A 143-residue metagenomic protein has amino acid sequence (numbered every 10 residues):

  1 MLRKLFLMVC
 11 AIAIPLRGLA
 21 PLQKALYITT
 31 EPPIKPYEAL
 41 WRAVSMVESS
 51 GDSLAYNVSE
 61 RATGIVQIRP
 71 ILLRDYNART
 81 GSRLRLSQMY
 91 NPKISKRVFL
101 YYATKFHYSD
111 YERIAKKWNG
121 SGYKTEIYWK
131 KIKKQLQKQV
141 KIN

Functional and structural regions predicted by a protein language model:
M1-P36, N143: N-terminal secretory targeting signals
Y27, V47, V66-L72, Q139-N143: Cell-wall glycan
T30-P33, V58-R61, Q88, P92: Alpha-helix initiation/capping motif
I34-E38, S59, S109: Extracellular/periplasmic catalytic domains that process cell-envelope and extracellular macromolecules
K35-D52, I68, F99, R113-S121: Short, functionally critical alpha-helical segments immediately adjacent to catalytic or ligand/cofactor-binding
R42-V58, G81-Y90: Short charge-dense sequence patches
S53-G81: N-terminal, post-signal-peptide region of Sec/Tat-exported proteins
P70-Q139: Alpha-helical segment that forms one wall of the substrate-binding/catalytic cleft in peptidoglycan-active domains
